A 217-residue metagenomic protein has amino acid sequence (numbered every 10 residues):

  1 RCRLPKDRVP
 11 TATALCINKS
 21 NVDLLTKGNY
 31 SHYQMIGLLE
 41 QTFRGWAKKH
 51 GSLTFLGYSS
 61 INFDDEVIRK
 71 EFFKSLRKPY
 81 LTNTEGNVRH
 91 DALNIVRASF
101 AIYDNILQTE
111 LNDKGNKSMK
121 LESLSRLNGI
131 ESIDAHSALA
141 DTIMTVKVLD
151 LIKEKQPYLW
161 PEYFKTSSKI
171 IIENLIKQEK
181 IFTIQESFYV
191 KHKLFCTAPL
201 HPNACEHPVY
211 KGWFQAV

Functional and structural regions predicted by a protein language model:
R1-R77, S123-E131, V217: Conserved non-catalytic scaffold segment of RNase H-like nuclease domains
K6-N18, V22-K27, N87-L139: Active-site-proximal helix-loop-helix substrate-binding element of RNase H-like nuclease domains
Q34-L39, H90-R97, I170-I171: Low-complexity, flexible helical/coil segments
K49, K78, K155-L159: Generic macromolecular interface patches on structured domains
T54-V67, Y103-I171: Acidic, Mg2+-coordinating catalytic module of metal-dependent nucleases/exonucleases that use a two-metal-ion mechanism
K78-G86: Short mixed-charge
D150-V217: Acidic two-metal-ion nuclease catalytic site recognized across multiple nuclease folds, prominently DnaQ/RNase D-T
